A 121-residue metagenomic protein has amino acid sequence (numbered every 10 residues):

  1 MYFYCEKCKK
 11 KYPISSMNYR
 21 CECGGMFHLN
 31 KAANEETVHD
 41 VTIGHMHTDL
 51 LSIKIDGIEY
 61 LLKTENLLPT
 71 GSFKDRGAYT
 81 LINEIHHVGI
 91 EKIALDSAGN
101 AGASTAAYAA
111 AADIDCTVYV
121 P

Functional and structural regions predicted by a protein language model:
M1-P121: PLP-dependent amino-acid enzyme catalytic core
